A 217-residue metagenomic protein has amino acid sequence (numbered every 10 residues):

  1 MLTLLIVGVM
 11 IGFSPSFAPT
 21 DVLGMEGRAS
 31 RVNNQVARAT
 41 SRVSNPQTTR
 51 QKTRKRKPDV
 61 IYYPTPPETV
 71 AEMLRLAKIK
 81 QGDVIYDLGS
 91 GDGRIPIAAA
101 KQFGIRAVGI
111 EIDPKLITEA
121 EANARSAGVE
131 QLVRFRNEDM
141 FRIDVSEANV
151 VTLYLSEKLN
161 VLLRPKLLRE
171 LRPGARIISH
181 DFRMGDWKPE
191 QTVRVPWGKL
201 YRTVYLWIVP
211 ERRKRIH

Functional and structural regions predicted by a protein language model:
G12-R42: Signal peptide processing junction and immediate N-terminal pro/mature segment of secreted/exported proteins
N33-K80: Class I SAM-dependent transferase core
G82-G91: Conserved class I S-adenosyl-L-methionine
G93-I97: Glycine-rich SAM-binding Motif I of class I
R106-E111: Conserved SAM-binding motif I beta-strand of class I
P114-E147: S-adenosyl-L-methionine
S146-L162: A short SAM/SAH-binding and catalytic strip from SAM-dependent methyltransferases
K158-H217: C-terminal substrate-binding/active-site "lid" region of AdoMet-derived donor-dependent transferases
